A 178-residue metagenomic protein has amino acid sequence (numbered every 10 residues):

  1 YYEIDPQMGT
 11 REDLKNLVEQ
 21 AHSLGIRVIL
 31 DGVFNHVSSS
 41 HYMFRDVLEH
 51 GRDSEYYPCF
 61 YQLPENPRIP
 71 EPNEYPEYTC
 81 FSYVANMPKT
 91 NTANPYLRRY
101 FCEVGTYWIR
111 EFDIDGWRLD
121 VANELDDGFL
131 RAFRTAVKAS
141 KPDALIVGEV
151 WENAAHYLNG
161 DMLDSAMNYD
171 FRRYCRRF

Functional and structural regions predicted by a protein language model:
Y1-T106, E111, F133-A139, H156 (+1 more regions): Substrate-binding/active-site clefts of carbohydrate-active enzymes
H36, F44-L48, R110, D120-F178: Active-site-proximal helices and loops of the catalytic beta/alpha 8
